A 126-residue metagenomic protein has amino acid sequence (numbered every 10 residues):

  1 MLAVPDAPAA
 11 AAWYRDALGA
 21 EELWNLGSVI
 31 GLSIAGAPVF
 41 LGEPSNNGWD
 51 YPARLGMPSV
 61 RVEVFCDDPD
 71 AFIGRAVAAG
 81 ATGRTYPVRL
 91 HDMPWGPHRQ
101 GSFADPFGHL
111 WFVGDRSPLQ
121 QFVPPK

Functional and structural regions predicted by a protein language model:
M1, A11-A104, G114-K126: Vicinal oxygen chelate
L2-D6: Short, surface-exposed ligand-recognition loops at beta-strand->loop->(often short) alpha-helix junctions that present
